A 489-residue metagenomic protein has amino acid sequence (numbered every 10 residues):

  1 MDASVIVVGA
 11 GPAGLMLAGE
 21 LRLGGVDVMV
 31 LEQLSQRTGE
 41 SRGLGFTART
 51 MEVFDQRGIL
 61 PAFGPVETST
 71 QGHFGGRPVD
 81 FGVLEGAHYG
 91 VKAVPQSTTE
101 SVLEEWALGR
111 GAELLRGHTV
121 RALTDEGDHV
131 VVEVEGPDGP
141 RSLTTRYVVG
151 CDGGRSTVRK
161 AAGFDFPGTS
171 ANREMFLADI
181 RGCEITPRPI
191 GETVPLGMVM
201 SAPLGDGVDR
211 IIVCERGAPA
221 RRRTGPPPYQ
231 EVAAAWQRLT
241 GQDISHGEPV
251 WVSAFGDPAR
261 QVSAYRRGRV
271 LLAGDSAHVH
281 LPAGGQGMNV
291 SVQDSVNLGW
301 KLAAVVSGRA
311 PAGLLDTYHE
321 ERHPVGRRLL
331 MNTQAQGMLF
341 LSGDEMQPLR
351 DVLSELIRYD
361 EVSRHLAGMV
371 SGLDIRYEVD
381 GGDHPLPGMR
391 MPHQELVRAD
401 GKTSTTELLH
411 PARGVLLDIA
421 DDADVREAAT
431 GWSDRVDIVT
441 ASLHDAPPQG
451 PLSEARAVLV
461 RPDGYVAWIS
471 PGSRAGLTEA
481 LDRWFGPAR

Functional and structural regions predicted by a protein language model:
M1-R350, S354-E361: Core Rossmann-like FAD-binding/catalytic domain of the broad FAD-dependent monooxygenase superfamily
M1-S4, V8, G24, Q33 (+6 more regions): Helical substrate-recognition/capping region of FAD-dependent monooxygenase/halogenase enzymes
